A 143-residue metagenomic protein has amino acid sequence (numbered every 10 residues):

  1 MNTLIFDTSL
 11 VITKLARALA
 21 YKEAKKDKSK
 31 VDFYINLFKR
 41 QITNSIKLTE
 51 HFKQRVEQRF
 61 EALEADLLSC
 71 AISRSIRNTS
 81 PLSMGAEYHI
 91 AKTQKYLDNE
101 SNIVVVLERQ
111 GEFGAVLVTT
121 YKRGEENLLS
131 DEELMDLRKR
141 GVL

Functional and structural regions predicted by a protein language model:
M1-L143: Ribonuclease/tRNase effector modules and their secretory precursors
